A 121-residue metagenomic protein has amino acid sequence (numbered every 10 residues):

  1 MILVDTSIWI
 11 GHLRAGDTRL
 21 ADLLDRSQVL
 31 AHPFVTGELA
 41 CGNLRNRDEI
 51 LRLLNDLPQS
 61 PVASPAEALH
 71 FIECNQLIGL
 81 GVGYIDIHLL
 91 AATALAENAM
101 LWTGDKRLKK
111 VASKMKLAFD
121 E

Functional and structural regions predicted by a protein language model:
M1-A31, A40-R52, A118: Short, well-structured N-terminal submotif of metal-dependent ribonuclease cores
W9, T36-L39, L108-K109: A generic structural signal for short hydrophobic patches within well-formed alpha-helices
H12, T18, S60-D120: Active-site neighborhoods of divalent-metal-dependent phosphate/nucleic-acid chemistry enzymes
D56: Conserved nucleotide-sugar phosphate-binding/catalytic loop shared by glycosyltransferases and other
